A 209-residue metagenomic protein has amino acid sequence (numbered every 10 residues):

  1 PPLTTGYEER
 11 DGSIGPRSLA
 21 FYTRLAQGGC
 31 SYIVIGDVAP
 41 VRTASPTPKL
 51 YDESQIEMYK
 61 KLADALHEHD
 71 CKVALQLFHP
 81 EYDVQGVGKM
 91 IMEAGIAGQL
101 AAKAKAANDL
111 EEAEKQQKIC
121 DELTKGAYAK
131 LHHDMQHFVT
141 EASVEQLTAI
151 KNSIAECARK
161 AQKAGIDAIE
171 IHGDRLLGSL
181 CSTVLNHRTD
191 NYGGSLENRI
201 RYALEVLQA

Functional and structural regions predicted by a protein language model:
P1-K89, V139, I150, A158: N-terminal capping/small domains of soluble enzymes
R10-I14, K151-A155, K160-Q162, N191-E205 (+1 more regions): Active-site glycine- and acidic-residue-rich loops that bind and position anionic ligands or nucleotide-like cofactors
I33-D37, V73-L77, A164-L176, A209: Short beta-strand segments at enzyme active-site cores
S45-P46, H133, H137, H187: Residue-level signal for pocket-adjacent positions within structured domains
Y51-E53, I91-A94, H187-T189: Short, hinge-like loop/turn segments at secondary-structure boundaries
K60, Q136, L204-Q208: Predominant activation on well-ordered alpha-helical scaffold segments within soluble catalytic domains
H67, K72, F78-A164: Non-globular sequence segments
F138-V144, A149, E170-E205: Polysaccharide-binding and catalytic clefts of secreted carbohydrate-active enzymes
